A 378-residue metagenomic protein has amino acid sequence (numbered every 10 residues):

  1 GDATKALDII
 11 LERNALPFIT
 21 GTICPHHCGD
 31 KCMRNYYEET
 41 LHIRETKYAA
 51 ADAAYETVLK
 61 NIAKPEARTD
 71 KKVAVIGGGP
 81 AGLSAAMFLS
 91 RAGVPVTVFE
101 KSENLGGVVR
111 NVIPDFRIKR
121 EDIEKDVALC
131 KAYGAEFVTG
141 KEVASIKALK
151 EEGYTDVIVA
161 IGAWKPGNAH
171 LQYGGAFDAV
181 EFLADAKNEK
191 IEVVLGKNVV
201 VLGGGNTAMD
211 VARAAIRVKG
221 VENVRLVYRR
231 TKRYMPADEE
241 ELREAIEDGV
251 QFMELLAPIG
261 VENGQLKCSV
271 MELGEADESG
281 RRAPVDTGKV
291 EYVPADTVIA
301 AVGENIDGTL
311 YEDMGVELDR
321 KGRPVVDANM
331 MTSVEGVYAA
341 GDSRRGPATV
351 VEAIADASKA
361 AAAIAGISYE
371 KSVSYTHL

Functional and structural regions predicted by a protein language model:
G1, L7-I10, T40-R44, K71 (+4 more regions): Beta1-alpha1 glycine-rich phosphate/pyrophosphate-binding loop at the start of Rossmann-like nucleotide-binding domains
A3-P65, K131, K150-L183: Glycine/serine-rich phosphate-binding loop and adjoining beta1-alpha1 elements at the start of nucleotide-handling
A15, G79-A81, N104, G205-T207 (+2 more regions): Residue-level detector of alpha-helix initiation sites
A50-A67, K125-S145, P166-K219, D319-S333: Glycine-rich dinucleotide-binding loop and its adjacent helix/turn
E142-K150, N263-V290: Conserved beta-strand-loop-beta-strand element in the redox core of flavoprotein oxidoreductases
G174-G196, A276-P347: FAD-site-proximal beta/loop scaffold in flavoenzymes
S343-I367: A conserved FAD-binding loop/helix module that cradles the flavin
T376-H377: Conserved small/polar residues in nucleotide/adenosyl-binding loops
